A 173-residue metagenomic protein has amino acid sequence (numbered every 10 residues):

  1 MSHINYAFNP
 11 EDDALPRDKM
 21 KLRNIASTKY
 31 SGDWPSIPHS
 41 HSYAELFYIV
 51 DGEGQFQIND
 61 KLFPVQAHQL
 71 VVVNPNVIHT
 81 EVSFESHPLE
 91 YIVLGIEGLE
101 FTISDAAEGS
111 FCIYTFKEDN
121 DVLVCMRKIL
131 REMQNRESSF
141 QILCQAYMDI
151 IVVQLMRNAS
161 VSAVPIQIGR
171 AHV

Functional and structural regions predicted by a protein language model:
M1-P64, E85, S110-I113: Generic protein-terminus/edge-of-domain signal
Y43, A67, P88-E90, Q141: A structure-centric signal for secondary-structure junctions around beta-strands
E53-Q55, V71, P75-E81, F101: Histidine-centered metal-chelating micro-motifs
D60-P75: Short acidic-glycine-tyrosine-enriched beta hairpin
N76-L99: Ligand-binding loop in jelly-roll beta-barrel domains
D105-R170: Amphipathic alpha-helical segments enriched in hydrophobic/aromatic residues interleaved with Lys/Arg
